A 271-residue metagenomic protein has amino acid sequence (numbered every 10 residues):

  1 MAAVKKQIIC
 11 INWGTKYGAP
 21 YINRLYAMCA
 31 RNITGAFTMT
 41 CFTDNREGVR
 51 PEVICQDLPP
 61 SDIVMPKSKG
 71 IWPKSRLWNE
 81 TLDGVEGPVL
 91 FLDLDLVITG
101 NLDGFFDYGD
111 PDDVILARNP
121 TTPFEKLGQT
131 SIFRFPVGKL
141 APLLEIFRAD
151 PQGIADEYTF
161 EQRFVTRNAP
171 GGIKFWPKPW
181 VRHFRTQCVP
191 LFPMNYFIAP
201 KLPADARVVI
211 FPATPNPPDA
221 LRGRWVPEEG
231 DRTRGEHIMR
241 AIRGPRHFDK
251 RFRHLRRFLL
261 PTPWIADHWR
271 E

Functional and structural regions predicted by a protein language model:
M1-M65, L82-V85, V137, R257 (+1 more regions): N-terminal anchoring/stem segment of glycosyltransferases
K16-I22, F124, P217-A220: Short N-terminal binding/cap micro-motifs at the start of the first secondary-structure element
T40-G48, G100-L102, P179-W180, T214-P215: Short, polar loop motifs at secondary-structure junctions
E47, I54-D57, P73-L127: GT-A fold catalytic core of metal-dependent nucleotide-sugar glycosyltransferases, centered on the diacidic
D62-P73, F160: A short, glycine-/small-residue-rich helix N-cap motif at loop->alpha-helix starts within glycosyltransferase
N79, R134-P136, I210: Short, well-ordered beta-strand micro-motif
L102-N168: Conserved catalytic core of nucleotide-sugar-dependent glycosyltransferases
A141-E271: Catalytic core and acceptor-binding pocket of nucleotide-sugar-dependent glycosyltransferases
